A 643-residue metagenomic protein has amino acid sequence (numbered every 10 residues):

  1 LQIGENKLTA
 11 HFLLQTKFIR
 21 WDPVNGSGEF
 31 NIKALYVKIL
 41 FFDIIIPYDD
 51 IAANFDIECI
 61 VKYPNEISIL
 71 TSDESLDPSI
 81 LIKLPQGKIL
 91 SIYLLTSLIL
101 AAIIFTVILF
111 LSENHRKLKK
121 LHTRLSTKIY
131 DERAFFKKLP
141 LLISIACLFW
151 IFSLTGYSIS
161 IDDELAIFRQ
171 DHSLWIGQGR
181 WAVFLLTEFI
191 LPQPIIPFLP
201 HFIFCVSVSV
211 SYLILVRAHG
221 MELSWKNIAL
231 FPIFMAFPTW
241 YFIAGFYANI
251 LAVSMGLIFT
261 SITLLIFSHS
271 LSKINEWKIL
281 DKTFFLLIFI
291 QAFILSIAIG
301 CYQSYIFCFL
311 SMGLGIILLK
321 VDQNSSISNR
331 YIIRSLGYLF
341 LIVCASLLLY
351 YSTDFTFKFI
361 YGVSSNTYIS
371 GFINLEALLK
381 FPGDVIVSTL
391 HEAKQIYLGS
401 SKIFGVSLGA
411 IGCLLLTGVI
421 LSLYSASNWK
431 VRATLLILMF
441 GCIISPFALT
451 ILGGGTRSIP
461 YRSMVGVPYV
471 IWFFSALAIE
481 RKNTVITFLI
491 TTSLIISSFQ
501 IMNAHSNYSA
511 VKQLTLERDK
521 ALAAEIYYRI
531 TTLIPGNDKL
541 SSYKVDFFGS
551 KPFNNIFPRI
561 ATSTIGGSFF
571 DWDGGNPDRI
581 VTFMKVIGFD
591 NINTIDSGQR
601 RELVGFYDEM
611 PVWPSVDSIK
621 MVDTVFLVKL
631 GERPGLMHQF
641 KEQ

Functional and structural regions predicted by a protein language model:
I103-L111, H115, V210-Y212, K394 (+1 more regions): Hydrophobic, aromatic-rich transmembrane alpha-helices and their immediate juxtamembrane boundary segments
I145, S158-I195, L336, F340-S422: Membrane-lumen/periplasm interface segments of multi-pass, membrane-embedded glycan/lipid transferases
I176, R180, F204, W225-H269 (+3 more regions): Membrane-interface micro-motifs in multi-pass membrane enzymes
F202-A229, I262-I266, T417-S422: Transmembrane-helix motifs of polytopic, lipid-linked glycan transferases
K282-I288, I411-C413, I479-N503: Signature aromatic-anchored transmembrane alpha helix within multi-pass, membrane-resident enzymes that catalyze glycan
F285-Q303, C308-L314, A345: Membrane-interface alpha helices of multi-pass inner-membrane proteins
C308-C344: Perimembrane helix-loop-helix junctions
I496-I565: Membrane-embedded, lumen/periplasm-facing catalytic core of multi-pass transferases that use lipid-linked donors
